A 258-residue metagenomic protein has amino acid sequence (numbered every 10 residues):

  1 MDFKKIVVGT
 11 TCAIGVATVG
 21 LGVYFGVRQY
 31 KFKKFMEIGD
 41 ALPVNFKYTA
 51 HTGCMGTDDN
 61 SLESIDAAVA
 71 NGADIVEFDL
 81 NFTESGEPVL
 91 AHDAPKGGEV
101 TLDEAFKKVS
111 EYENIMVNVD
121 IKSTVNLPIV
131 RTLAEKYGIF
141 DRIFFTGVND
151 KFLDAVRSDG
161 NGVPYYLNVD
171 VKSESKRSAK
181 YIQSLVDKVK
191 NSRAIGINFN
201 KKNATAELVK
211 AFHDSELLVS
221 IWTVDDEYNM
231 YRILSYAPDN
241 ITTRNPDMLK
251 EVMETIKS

Functional and structural regions predicted by a protein language model:
D2-S258: Phosphate-group recognition and catalysis centered on beta-loop-alpha active-site segments
